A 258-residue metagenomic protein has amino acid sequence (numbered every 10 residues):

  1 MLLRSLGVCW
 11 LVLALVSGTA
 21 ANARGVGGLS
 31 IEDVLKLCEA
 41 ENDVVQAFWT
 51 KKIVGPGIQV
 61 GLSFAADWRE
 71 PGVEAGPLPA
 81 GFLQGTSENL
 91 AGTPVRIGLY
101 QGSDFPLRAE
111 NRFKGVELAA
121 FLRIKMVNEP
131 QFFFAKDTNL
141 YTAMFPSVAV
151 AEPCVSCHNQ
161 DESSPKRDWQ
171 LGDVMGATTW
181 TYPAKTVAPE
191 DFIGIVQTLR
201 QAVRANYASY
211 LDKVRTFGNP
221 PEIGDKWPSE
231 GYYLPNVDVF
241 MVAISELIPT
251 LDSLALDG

Functional and structural regions predicted by a protein language model:
M1-L3: N-terminal secretory signal peptides that target proteins for export/translocation
L6, L35, A151-C154: Mature extracytoplasmic/luminal segments of secretory-pathway proteins
G7-S17: Bacterial N-terminal signal peptides
A21-A149, S163-G258: Extracytoplasmic c-type cytochrome modules immediately beyond a signal peptide or single-pass transmembrane anchor
V150-E162: The canonical Cys-X-X-Cys-His
